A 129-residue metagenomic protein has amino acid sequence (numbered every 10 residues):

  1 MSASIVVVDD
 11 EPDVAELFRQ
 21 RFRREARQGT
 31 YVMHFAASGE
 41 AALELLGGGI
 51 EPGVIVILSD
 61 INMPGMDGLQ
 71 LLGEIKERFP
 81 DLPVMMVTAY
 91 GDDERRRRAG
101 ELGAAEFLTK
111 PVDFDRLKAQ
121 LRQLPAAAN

Functional and structural regions predicted by a protein language model:
P12-H34: Two-component/phosphorelay signaling modules centered on CheY-like receiver
S38-A41, D67-Q70: Acidic catalytic/metal-coordinating carboxylates
E51-L58: Active-site beta3 strand of CheY-like receiver
M63: Receiver (REC) domain active-site loop signature in two-component systems and cognate sites in sensor histidine kinases
Q70, G91-L108, R116-A119: Alpha4 helix (beta4-alpha4-beta5 surface) of REC/receiver domains from two-component response regulators
D113: Receiver (REC) domain switch/active-site region of two-component response regulators
L117-N129: Receiver (REC) domain switch/output surface
